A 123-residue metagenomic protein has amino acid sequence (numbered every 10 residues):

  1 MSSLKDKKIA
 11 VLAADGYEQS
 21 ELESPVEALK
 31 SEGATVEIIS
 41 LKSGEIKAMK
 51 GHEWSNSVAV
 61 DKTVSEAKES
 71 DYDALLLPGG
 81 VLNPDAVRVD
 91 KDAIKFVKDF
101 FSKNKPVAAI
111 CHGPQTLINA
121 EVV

Functional and structural regions predicted by a protein language model:
M1-K103, Q115-V123: Extended, subdomain-level signal for the structured scaffold at the beginning of enzyme domains
I110-G113: Short, thiol/selenol-centered motifs that function as redox-active sites or metal-ligating centers
